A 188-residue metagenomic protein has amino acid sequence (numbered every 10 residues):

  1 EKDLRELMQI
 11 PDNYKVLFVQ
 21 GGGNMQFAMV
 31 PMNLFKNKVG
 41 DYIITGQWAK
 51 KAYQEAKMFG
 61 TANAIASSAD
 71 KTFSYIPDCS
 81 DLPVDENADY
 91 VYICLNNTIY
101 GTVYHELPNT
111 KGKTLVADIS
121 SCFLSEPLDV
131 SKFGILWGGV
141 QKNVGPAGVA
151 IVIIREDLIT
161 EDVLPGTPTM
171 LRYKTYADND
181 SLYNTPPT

Functional and structural regions predicted by a protein language model:
E1-Q26, N33, Q47, E55: Conserved N-terminal alpha-helix of the aminotransferase class I/II PLP-enzyme fold
V16-Q20, Y42, N63-S67, I93 (+2 more regions): General beta-strand structural signal in soluble alpha/beta enzymes
M32-N37, V130-G134, D157: A glycine- and small-aliphatic-rich helix-loop capping segment at beta-alpha/alpha-beta transitions that lines
F35-K50: Conserved PLP-anchoring active-site segment centered on the Schiff-base-forming lysine
A56, S67-F123: Active-site phosphate-binding strand-loop segment of PLP-dependent enzymes
S74-P77, G101-L107, S125-S131, A147-A150 (+1 more regions): A short secondary-structure junction signal
V116, V130-Q141, A150: Conserved active-site segment immediately N-terminal to the catalytic lysine that forms the internal aldimine
V140-T188: Active-site C-terminal subdomain of aminotransferase-like
